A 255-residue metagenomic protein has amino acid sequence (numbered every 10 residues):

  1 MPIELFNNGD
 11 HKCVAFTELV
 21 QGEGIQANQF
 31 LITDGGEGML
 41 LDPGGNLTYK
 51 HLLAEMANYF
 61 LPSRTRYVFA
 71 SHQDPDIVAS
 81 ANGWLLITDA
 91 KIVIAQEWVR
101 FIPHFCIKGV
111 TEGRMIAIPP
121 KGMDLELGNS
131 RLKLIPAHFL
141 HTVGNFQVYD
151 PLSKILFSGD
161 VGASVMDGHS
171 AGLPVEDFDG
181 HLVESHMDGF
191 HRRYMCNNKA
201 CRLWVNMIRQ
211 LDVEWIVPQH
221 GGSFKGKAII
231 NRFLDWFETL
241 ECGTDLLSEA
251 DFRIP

Functional and structural regions predicted by a protein language model:
P2-M56, Q147-D150, K154-S158: Conserved beta-strand hairpin/beta-sheet module of binuclear metal-dependent hydrolase folds, prominently
G9, I87-T88, T111: Short, structured coil segments at secondary-structure junctions
L41-P43, R64-Q73, I92-Q96, L156-D160 (+3 more regions): Active-site neighborhood of phospho(di)ester-bond hydrolases with catalytic His/Asp-centered motifs
G45-N46, P75, A163, S223: Short, glycine/acidic-enriched loop or turn micro-motifs at the edges of active sites
T48-V93: Active-site metal-binding motif and surrounding structural segment of the metallo-beta-lactamase
I94-N145, C196-L203, R209: Metallo-beta-lactamase
R131, A137-P218, G222-K227, F237-L240: Metallo-beta-lactamase
G226-P255: C-terminal regulatory/interaction regions
